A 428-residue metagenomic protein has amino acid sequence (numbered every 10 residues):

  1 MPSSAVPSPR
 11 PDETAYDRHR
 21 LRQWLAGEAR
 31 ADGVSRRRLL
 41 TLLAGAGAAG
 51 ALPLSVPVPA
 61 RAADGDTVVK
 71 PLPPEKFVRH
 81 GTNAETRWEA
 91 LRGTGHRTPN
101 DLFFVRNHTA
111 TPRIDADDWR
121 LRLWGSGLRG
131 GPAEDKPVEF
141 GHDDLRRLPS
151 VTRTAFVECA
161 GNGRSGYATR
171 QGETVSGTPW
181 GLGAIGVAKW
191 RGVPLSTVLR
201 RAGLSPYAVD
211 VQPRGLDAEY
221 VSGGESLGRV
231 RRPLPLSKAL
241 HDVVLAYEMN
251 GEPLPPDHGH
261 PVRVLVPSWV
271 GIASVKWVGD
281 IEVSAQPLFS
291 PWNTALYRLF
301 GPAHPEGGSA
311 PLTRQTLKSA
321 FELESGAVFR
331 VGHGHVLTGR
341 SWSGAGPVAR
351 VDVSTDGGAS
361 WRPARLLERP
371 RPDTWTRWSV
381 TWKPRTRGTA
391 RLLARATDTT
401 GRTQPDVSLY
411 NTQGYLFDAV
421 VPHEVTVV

Functional and structural regions predicted by a protein language model:
M1-S35, R61: N-terminal secretory signal peptides
S3-P7, A49, P53-S55, T67-K70 (+2 more regions): Generic N-terminal simple sequence motifs
T14-R18, D32-V34, P57, E75 (+2 more regions): General helical secondary-structure elements
L21, A63-V428: Structured, non-membrane catalytic/scaffold regions adjacent to prosthetic-group chemistry
R22, R37-L39, A49-A51, G334 (+1 more regions): Generic N-terminal initiation segments characterized by hydrophobic and/or small/turn-forming residues
D32, R38-A60: N-terminal export signals
R36-R37, R263: Short, cationic motifs built from Arg/Lys/His that form the positively charged side of catalytic pockets
